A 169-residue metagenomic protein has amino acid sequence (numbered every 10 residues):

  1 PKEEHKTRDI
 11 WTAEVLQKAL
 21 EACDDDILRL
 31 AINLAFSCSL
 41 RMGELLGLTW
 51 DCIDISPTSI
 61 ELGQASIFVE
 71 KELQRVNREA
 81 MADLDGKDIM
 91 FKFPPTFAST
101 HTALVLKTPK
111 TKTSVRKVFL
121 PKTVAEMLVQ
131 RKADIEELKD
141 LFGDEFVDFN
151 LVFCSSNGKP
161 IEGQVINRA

Functional and structural regions predicted by a protein language model:
P1-W50, E61-Q64, T113-V115, D144-D148: Basic, Lys/Arg- and aromatic-enriched nucleic-acid-binding interface segment
R8, T12, L20, E70 (+2 more regions): Residue-level detector of conserved, well-ordered beta-strand and adjacent loop positions that form binding/recognition
V15, L48-E137, L141-F149: Conserved tyrosine-mediated DNA breakage-rejoining catalytic core shared by Y-recombinases
Q17-L28, C38, V118, A133-D144 (+1 more regions): Short, basic (Lys/Arg/His-rich) helix/loop patches that form interaction surfaces in the mid-to-C-terminal regions
F36-C38, L73, V124, N157: Short, flexible loop/turn elements at secondary-structure junctions
R41, V76-N77, I161: Flexible loop/turn segments at secondary-structure boundaries
E44, M127, A169: Phosphate- and divalent-cation-binding pockets in alpha/beta enzyme and binding domains that engage nucleotide-derived
